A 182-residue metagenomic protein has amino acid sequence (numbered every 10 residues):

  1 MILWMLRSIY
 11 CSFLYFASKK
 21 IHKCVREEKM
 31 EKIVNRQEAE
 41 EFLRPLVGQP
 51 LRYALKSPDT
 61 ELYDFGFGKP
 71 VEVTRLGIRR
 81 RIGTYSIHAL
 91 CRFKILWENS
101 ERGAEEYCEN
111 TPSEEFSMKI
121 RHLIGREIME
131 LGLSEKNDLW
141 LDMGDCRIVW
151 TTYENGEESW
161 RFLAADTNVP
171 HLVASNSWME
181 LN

Functional and structural regions predicted by a protein language model:
L14: Gly/serine-rich nucleotide phosphate-binding loop at the start of the catalytic core of nucleotide/ADP-ribose-handling
K20-I21, K29: Polybasic, lysine-rich low-complexity intrinsically disordered segments
M30-N182: Surface-exposed, interaction-prone regions used to assemble/regulate multi-protein complexes
